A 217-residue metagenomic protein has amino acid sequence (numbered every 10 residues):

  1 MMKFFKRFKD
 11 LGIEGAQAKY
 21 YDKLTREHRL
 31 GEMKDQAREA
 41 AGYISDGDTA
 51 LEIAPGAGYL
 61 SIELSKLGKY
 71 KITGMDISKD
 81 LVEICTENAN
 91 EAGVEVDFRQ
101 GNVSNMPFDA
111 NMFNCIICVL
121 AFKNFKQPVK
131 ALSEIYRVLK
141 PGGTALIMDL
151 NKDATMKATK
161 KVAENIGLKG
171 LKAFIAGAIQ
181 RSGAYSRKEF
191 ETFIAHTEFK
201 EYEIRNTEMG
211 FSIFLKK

Functional and structural regions predicted by a protein language model:
M1-I44, Y59, E63, E208: Conserved class I S-adenosyl-L-methionine
F8, L24, M148-T197, Y202-N206 (+1 more regions): C-terminal alpha-helical "lid/dimerization" subdomain adjacent to the S-adenosyl-L-methionine
T49, G143-T144: Short glycine-centered segments of the SAM/dcSAM-binding site in methyltransferase folds
L51, A57-N105: Class I SAM-dependent methyltransferase SAM/SAH-binding core
D80, K126-K130: Short N-terminal helix/helix-N-cap motif within the alpha/beta-hydrolase-1
S104-C115: A short acidic, Gly/Pro-enriched loop at the edge of an enzyme's catalytic core that lines a small-molecule cofactor
C115-Q127: A short SAM/SAH-binding and catalytic strip from SAM-dependent methyltransferases
V129-P141: A short glycine-rich, Lys/Arg-flanked "PGG" loop and its adjoining helix->strand segment in the class I
